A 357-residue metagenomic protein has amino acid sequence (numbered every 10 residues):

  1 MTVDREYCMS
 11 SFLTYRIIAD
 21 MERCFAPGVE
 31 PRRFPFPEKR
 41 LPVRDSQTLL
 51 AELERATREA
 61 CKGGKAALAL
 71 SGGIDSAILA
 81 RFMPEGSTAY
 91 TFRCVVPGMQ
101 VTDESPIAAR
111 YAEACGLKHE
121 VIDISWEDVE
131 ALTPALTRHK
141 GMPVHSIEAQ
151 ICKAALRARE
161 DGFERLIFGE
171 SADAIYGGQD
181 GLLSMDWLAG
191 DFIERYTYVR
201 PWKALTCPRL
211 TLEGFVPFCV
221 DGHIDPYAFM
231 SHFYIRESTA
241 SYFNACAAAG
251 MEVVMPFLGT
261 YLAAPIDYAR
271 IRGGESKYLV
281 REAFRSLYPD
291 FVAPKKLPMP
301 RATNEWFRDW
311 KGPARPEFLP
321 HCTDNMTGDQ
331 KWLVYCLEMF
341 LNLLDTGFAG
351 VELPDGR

Functional and structural regions predicted by a protein language model:
M1-K65, T346-R357: RNA-binding accessory domains that recognize and position tRNA/RNA substrates
R5-M21, K153-L156, F229-N244, D329-G347: Short, hydrophobic/amphipathic alpha-helical patches that form generic packing surfaces within helical domains
K65-C115, E120: ATP-dependent adenylation/pyrophosphate-handling site
A67, E164-R165: Structural motif
I74-S76, C94-P97, W126-E127, S171-I175 (+4 more regions): Short, solvent-exposed loop/turn segments at secondary-structure junctions
S105-H139, R165, L212-E213: A conserved beta-strand->alpha-helix junction
L166, S171-G190, A228-T323, L353-G356: Mid-to-C-terminal catalytic subdomains of enzymes that bind/position adenosyl phosphate moieties or nucleic-acid
M185-V216: Short, flexible loop segments at boundaries between secondary-structure elements
